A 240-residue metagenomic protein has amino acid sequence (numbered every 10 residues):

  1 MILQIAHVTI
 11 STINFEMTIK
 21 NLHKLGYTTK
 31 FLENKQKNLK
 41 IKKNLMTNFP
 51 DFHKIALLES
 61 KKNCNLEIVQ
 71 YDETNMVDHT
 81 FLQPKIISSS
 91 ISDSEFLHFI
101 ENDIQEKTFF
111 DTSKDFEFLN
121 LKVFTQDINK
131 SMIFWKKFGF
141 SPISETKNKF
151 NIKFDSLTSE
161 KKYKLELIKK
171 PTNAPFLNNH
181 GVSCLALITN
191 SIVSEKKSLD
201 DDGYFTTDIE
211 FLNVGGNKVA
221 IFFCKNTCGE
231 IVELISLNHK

Functional and structural regions predicted by a protein language model:
M1, L32, C64-Y71, K85-V123 (+3 more regions): Vicinal oxygen chelate
M1-I13: Terminal, regulation- and interaction-focused segments at domain boundaries
I5-A6, H79-P84, F118, H180-S183: Eukaryotic phosphotyrosine signaling hubs
A6, K54-I55, K153, S183 (+1 more regions): Residue-level marker for the onset of beta-strands and adjacent loop->beta junctions in well-ordered domains
I10-K62, V123-L165: Core segments of cupin and vicinal oxygen chelate
I13-E16, S88-S92, D127-N129, T189-V193: Helix N-cap motif at beta-to-alpha junctions
K40, M46-P50, E59-K62, D72-I86 (+1 more regions): Active-site-adjacent scaffolding segments
T172-A174: ER-lumen resident redox/N-glycosylation machinery signature
